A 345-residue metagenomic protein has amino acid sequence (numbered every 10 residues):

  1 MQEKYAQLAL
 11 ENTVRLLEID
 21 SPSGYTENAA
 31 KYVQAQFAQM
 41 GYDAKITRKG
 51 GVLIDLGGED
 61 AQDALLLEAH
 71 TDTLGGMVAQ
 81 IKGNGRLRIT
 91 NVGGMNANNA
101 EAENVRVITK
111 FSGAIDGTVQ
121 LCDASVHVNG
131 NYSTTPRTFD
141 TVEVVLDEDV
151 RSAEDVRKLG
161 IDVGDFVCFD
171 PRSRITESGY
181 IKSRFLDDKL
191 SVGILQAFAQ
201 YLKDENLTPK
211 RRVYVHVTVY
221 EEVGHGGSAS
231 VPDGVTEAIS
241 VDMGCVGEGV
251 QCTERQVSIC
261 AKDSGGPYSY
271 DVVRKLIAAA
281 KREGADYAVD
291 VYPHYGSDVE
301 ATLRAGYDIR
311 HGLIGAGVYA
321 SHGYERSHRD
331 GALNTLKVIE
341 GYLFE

Functional and structural regions predicted by a protein language model:
M1-E345: N-terminal hydrophobic/helix-forming segments and targeting peptides
